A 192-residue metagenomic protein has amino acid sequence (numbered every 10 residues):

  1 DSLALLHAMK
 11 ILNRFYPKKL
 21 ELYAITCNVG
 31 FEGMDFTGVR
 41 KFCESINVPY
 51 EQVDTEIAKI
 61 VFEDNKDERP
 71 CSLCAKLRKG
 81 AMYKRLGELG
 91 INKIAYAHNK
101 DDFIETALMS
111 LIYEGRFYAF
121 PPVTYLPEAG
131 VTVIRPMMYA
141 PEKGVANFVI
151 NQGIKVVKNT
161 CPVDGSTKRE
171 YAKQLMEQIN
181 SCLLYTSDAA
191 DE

Functional and structural regions predicted by a protein language model:
D1-A107, Y113-R116, K143-N151: ATP-dependent adenylation/nucleotidyltransferase module used to activate substrates
L22, F103-S181: Catalytic subdomain that performs nucleotidyl-dependent activation
T26, Q52-D54, R135, K158 (+1 more regions): Structural signal for conserved beta-strand scaffold positions within catalytic alpha/beta enzyme cores
G33, N180-L184: Residues at alpha-helix boundaries and short interhelical turns
T55, T160-P162, E192: Proline- and acidic/polar-enriched loop/turn elements at helix boundaries
Y185-E192: Conserved small/polar residues in nucleotide/adenosyl-binding loops
